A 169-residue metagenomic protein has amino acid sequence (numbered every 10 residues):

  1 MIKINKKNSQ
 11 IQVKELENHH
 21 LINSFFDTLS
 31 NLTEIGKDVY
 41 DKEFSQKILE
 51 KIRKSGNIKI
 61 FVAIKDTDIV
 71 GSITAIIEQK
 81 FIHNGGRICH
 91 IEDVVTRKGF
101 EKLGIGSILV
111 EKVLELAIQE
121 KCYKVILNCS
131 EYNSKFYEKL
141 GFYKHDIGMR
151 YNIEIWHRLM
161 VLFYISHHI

Functional and structural regions predicted by a protein language model:
M1-H20, I155, L162-Y164: Conserved N-terminal entry element of GNAT/NAT acetyltransferase domains
D27-I48: Conserved GNAT-fold acetyl-CoA-binding loop/helix
E50-V62, H90: A short helix-loop-beta-strand connector motif used in the catalytic cores of GNAT acetyltransferases and, in some
I60-V62, D68-I77, V95: Conserved beta-strand in the GNAT
V94-E101: A short, internal acetyl-CoA/4′-phosphopantetheine-binding micro-motif in the GNAT/acyltransferase core
K102-E115: Conserved acetyl-CoA-binding loop-helix of GNAT-fold acetyltransferases
A117-C129: Conserved GNAT acetyl-CoA-binding A-motif
I126-K135, R150-N152: Conserved beta-strand-loop-alpha-helix junction that forms the acyl-donor binding cleft
